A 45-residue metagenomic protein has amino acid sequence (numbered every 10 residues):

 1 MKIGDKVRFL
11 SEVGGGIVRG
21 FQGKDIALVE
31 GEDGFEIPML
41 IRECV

Functional and structural regions predicted by a protein language model:
M1-V45: Basic/aromatic-rich interaction segments and small domains that mediate binding to polyanionic partners
